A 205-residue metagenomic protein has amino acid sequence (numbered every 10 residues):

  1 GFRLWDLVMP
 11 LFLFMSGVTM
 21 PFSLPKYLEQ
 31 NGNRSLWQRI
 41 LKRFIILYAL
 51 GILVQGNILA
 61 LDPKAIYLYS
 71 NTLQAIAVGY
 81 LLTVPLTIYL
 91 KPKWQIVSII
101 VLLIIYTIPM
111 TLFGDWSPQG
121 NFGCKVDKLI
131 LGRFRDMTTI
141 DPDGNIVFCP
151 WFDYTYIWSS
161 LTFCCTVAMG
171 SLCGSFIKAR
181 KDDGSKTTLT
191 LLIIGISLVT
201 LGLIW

Functional and structural regions predicted by a protein language model:
G1-W205: Alpha-helical transmembrane segments and their immediate juxtamembrane cytosolic regions
